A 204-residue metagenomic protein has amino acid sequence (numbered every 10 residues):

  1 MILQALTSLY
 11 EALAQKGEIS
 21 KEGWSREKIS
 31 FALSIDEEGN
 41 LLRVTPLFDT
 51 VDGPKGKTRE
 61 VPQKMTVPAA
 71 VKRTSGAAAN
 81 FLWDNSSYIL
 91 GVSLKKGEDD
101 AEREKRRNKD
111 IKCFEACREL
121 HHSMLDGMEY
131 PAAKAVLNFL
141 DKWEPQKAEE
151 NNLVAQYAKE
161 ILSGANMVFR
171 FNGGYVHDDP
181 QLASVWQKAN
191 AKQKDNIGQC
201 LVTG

Functional and structural regions predicted by a protein language model:
M1-G198, G204: Conserved phosphate-interacting/catalytic interface
